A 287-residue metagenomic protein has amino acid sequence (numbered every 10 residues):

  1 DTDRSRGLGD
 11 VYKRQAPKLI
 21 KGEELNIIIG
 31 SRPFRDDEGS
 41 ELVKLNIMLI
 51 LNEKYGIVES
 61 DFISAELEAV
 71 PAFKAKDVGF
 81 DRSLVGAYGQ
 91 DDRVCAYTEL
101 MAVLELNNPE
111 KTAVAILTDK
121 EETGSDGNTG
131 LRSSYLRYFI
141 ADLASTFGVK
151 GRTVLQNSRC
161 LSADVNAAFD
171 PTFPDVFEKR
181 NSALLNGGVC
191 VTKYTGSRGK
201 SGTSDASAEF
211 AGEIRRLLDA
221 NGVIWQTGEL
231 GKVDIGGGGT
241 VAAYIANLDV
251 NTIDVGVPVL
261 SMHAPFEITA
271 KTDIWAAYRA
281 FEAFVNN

Functional and structural regions predicted by a protein language model:
D1-L8, Y12: Single conserved hydrophobic/aromatic residue that forms the stacking wall/gate of nucleotide- or nucleobase-binding
S40-D61, F169-A264: Active-site-adjacent substrate-binding region of metalloamidase/peptidase-like peptide-processing proteins
G56-E66, P109-A115, G148-N157, L218-K232: Flexible, glycine/charged-enriched surface loops at secondary-structure junctions
S60-V78: Acidic-glycine-rich active-site phosphate/pyrophosphate-binding loop
K74-G86, P258-S261: Glycine/charged-rich beta-loop-alpha catalytic/anionic-binding loops adjacent to active sites
G86-G127, R132-S134, Y138, A280-E282: Alpha-helical metal-binding/catalytic segments enriched in His/Glu/Asp
V103-L117, V257-N287: His/Asp/Glu-rich mid-to-C-terminal helical/loop segments that flank catalytic regions of hydrolases
S134-L161: A glycine-rich helix N-cap at a beta->alpha junction
